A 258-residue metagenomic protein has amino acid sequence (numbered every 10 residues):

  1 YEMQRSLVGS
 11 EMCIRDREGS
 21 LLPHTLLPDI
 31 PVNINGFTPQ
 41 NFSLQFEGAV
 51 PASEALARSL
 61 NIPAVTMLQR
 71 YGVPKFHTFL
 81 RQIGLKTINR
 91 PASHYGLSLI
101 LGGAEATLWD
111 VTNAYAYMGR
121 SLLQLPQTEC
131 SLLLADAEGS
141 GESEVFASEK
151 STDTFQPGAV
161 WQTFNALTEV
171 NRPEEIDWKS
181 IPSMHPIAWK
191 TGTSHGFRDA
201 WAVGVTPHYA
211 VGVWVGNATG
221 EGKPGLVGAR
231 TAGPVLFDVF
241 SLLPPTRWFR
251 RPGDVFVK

Functional and structural regions predicted by a protein language model:
Y1-G9, C13-I14: Single conserved hydrophobic/aromatic residue that forms the stacking wall/gate of nucleotide- or nucleobase-binding
R5, H24-T25, I30, L99 (+1 more regions): Extracytoplasmic/periplasmic beta-strand context in beta-sandwich domains, especially the cupredoxin/COX2 CuA-binding
S6, E18, L22-T25, P74-L80 (+1 more regions): Periplasmic/cell-envelope proteins involved in peptidoglycan metabolism and beta-lactam response
S6, R58, T107-K258: A penicillin-recognizing enzyme superfamily signal
D16-T25, K86-R90, R120-L125, T246: Secondary-structure transition/capping motifs at alpha-helix termini and the adjoining loop/turn into the next element
L21-F76, R120, A137-E169: Conserved catalytic neighborhood of penicillin-recognizing serine enzymes
L26-P28, E54, T66-M67, T78-F79 (+5 more regions): Structural recognition of the beta-strand scaffold that forms the well-ordered cores of secreted hydrolase catalytic
T38-S43, G72-N113, T128-E129: Mid-domain, small-residue-enriched loop/turn segments at the edges of structured enzyme/sensor domains
